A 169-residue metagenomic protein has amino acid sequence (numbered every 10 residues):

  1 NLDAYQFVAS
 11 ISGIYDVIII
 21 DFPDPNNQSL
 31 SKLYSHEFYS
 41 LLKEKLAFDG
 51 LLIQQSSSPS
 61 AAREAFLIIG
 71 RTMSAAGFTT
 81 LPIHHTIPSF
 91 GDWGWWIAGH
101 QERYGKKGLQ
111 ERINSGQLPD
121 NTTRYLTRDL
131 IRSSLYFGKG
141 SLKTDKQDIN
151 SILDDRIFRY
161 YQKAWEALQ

Functional and structural regions predicted by a protein language model:
N1-Q54, P59-I69, S74-A76, P82 (+1 more regions): The AdoMet/dcAdoMet-binding core of the Class I SAM-like
Y5, S10, T79-Q169: Soluble small-group transferase modules, centered on the S-adenosyl donor enzyme superfamily
